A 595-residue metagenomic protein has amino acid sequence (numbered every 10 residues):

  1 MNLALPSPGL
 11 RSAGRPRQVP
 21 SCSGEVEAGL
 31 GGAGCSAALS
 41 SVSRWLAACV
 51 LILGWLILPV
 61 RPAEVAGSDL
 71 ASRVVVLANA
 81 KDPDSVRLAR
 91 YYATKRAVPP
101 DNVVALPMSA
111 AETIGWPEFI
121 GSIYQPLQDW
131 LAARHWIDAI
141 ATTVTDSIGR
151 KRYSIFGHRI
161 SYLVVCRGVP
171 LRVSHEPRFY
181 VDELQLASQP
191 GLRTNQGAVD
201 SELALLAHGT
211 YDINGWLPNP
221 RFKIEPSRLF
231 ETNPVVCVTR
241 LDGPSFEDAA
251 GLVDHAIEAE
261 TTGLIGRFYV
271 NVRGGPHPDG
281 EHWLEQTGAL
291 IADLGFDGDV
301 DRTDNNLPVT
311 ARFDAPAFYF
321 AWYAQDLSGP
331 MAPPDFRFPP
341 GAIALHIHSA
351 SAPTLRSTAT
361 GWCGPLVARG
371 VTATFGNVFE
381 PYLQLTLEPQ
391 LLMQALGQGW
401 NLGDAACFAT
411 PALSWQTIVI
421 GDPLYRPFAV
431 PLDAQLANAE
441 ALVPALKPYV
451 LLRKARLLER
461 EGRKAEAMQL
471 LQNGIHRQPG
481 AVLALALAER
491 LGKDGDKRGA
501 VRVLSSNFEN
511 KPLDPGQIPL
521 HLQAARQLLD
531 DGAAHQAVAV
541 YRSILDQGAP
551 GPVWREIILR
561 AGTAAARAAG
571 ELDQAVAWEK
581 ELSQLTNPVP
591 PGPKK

Functional and structural regions predicted by a protein language model:
W45-P59: Bacterial N-terminal signal peptides
V65-Q472, R477-G480, D494-R498: Cysteine-dependent hydrolase recognition
P444-L451, Q478-L485, D514-L522, G551-L559 (+1 more regions): Generic helix N-cap/helix-start motif at coil->alpha-helix transitions
R460, K493-D494, D530, A564-A568: Register position in tetratricopeptide repeats
Q472-Q478, S506-D514, S543-G551, E581-P588: Solenoid-like repeat scaffolds
R560-K595: Terminal, low-structured helical/coil segments at or just beyond the last alpha-helical repeat
